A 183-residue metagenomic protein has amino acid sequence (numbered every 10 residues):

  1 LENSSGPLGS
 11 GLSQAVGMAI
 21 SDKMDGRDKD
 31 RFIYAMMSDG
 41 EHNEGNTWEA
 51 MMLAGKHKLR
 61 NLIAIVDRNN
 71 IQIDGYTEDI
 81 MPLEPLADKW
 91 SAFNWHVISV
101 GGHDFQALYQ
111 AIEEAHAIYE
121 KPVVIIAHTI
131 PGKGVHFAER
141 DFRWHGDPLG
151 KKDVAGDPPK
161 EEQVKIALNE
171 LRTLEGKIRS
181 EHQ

Functional and structural regions predicted by a protein language model:
L1-H182: Glycine-rich ThDP/TPP pyrophosphate-binding loop and its adjacent helix/strand module within ThDP-dependent enzymes
